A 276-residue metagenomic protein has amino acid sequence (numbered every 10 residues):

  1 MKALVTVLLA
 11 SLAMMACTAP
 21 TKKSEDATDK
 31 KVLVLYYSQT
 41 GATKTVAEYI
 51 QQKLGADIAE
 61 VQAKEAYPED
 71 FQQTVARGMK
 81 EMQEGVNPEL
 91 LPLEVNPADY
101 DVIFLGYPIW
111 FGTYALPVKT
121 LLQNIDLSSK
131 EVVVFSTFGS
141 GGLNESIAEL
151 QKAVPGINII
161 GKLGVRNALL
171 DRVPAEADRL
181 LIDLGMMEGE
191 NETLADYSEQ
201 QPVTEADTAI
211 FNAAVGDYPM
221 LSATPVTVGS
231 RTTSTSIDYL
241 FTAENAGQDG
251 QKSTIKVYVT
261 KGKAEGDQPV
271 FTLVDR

Functional and structural regions predicted by a protein language model:
M1-V7: Sec-dependent signal peptide recognition, specifically the positively charged N-region followed immediately by
V7, K23, V165-E199: Glycine-rich phosphate/pyrophosphate-binding loop and the adjoining helix
M15-A16: C-terminal motif of bacterial Sec signal peptides marking the signal peptidase cleavage site
T21-L105, G112-Y114, K119, Q123 (+6 more regions): N-terminal beta1-alpha1-beta2 submodule of the flavodoxin-like/Rossmannoid cofactor-binding fold
K30-V32, A98-I103, S128-E131, P155-I160: Loop/turn elements at helix/coil->beta-strand transitions in domains of secreted/extracellular proteins
Q52, Q123-S129, G141, V154-G156: Short, conserved loop/helix-junction motifs that constitute active-site signature segments in enzyme catalytic cores
V133-R172: Short, glycine-/small-residue-rich phosphate/pyrophosphate-handling segment
